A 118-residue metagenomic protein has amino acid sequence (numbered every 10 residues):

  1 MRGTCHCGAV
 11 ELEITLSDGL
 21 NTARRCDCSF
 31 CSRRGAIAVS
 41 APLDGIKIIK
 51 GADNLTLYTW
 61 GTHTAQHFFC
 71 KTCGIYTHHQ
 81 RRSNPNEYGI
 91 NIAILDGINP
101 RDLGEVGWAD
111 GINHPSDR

Functional and structural regions predicted by a protein language model:
M1-R118: A short Gly-Trp-Pro
